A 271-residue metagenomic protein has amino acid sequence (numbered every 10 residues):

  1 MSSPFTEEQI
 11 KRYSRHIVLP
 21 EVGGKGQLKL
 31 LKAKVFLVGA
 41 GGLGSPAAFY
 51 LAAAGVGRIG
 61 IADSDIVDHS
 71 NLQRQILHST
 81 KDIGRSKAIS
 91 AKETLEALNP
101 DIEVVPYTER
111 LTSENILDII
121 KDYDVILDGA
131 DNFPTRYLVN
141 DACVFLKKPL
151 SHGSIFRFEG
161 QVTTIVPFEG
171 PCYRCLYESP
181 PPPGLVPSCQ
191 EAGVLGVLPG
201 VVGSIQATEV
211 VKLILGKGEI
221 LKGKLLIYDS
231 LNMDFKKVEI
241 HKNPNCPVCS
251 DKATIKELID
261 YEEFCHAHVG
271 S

Functional and structural regions predicted by a protein language model:
M1-S271: Adenine nucleotide-associated cytosolic modules
